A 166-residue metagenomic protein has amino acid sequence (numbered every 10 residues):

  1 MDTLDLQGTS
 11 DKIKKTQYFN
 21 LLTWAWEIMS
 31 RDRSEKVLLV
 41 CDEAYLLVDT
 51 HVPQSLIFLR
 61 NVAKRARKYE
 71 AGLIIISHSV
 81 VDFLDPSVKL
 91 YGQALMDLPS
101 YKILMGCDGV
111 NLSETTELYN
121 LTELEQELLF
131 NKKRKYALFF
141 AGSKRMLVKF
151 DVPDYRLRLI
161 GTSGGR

Functional and structural regions predicted by a protein language model:
M1-D2: Conserved two-lobed SF2 helicase motor
D5-L128, D154-R156: Conserved P-loop NTPase motor cores
T115, E123-R166: Phosphate-binding and hydrolysis-coupling loops of NTP-dependent motor/remodeling domains
